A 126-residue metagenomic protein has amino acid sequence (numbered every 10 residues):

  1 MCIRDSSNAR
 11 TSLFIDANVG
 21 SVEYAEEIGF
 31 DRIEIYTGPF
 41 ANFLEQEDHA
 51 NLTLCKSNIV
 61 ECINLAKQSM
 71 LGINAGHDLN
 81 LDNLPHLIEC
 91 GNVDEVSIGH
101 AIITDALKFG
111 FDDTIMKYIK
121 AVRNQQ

Functional and structural regions predicted by a protein language model:
M1-I3: Short, small-residue-biased leader/transition segments that mark boundaries at the very start of proteins
S7-T11, G29-D31, K67-I73, N92-D94: Short, well-ordered coil/turn segments that N-cap beta-strands
A9, F14-N18, Y36-F40, L71-G72 (+2 more regions): Active-site beta-loop-alpha junctions enriched in small/polar residues
R10-L65: Histidine/lysine/aspartate-rich catalytic loop segments that bind and position anionic ligands
N18-I28, A75, L79-V93: Catalytic cores of alpha/beta
I33-E45, N92-F111: Glycine-rich phosphate-binding active-site loops on the catalytic face of alpha/beta enzymes
Q46-L52, T104-Q126: C-terminal helical cap(s) of enzyme catalytic domains, especially alpha/beta-barrels
K56-H77, I119-V122: N-proximal accessory regions
